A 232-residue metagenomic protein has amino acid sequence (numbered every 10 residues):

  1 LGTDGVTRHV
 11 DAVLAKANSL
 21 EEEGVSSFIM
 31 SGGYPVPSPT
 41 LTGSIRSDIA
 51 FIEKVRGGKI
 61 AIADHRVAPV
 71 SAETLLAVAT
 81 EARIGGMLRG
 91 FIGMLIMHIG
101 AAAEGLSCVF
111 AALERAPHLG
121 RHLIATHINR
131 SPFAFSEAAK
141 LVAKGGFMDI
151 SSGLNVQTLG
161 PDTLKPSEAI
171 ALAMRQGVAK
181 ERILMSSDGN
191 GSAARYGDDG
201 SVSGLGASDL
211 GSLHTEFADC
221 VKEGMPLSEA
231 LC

Functional and structural regions predicted by a protein language model:
L1-G85, I99, L106-A112: Active-site loop-helix segments enriched in His/Asp/Glu that coordinate and activate a nucleophilic water at divalent
V10-L14, P69-A72, A103, G160-S167 (+2 more regions): Electropositive phosphate-/nucleotide-binding environments in soluble metabolic enzymes
S26, F147, P226: Residue-level detector of anion-binding/catalytic polar loops
R66, E81-A194, V202-S203: Active-site core of metal-dependent hydrolases
R175-C232: His/Asp/Glu-enriched, well-ordered alpha-helical/loop segment that forms or immediately abuts the divalent-metal
